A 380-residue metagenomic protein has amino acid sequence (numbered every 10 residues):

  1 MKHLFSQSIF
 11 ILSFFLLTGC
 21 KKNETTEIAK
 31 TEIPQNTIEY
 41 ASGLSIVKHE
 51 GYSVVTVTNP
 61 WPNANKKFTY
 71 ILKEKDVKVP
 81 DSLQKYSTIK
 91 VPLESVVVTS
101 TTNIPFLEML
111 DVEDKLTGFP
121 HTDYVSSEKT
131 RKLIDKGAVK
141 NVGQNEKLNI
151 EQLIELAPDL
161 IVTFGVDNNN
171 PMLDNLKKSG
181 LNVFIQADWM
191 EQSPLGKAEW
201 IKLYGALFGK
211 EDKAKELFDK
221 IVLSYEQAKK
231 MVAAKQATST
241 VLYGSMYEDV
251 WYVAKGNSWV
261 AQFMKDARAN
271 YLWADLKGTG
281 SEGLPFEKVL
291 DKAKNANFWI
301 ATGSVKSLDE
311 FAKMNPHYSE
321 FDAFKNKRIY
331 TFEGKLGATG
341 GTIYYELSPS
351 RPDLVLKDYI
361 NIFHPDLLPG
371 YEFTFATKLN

Functional and structural regions predicted by a protein language model:
M1-E27: Bacterial Sec-dependent N-terminal signal peptides
C20-N380: N-terminal ligand-binding lobe of clamshell/alpha-beta domains
